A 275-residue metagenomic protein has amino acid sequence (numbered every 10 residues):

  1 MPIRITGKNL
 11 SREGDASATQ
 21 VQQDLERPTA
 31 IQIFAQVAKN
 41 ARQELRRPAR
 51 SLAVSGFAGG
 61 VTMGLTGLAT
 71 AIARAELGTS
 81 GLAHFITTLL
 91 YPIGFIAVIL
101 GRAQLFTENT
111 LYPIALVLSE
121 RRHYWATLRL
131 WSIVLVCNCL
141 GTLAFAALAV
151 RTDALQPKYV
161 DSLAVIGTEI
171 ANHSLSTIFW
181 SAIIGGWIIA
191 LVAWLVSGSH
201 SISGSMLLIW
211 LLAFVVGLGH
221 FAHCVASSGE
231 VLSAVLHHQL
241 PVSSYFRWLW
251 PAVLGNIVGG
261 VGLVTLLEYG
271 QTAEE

Functional and structural regions predicted by a protein language model:
P2-E275: Alpha-helical transmembrane segments and their helix-helix packing motifs
